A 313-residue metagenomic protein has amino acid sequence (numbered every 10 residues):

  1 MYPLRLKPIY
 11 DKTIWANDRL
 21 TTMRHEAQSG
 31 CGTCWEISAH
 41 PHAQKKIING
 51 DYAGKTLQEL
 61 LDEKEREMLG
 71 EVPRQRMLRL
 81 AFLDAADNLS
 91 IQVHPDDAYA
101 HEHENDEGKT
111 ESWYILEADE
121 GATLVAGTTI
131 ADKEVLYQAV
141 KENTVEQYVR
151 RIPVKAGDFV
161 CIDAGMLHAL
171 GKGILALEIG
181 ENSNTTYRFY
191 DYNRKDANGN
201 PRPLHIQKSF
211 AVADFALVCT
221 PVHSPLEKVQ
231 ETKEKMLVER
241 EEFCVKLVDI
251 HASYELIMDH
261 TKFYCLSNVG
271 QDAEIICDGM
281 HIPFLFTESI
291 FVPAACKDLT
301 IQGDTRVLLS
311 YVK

Functional and structural regions predicted by a protein language model:
M1-A131, D191-T220, V245: Transition-metal
Q75, L83-N88, D97, A118-G121 (+3 more regions): Ligand-binding loop in jelly-roll beta-barrel domains
L80-A81, L89, E111-Y114, R151-I152 (+2 more regions): His/acidic/aromatic-lined binding-pocket segments of jelly-roll/cupin-type domains and related regulatory beta-sandwich
D96, D163-G165, G173, H251-S253 (+5 more regions): Tight coil/turn sites that cap or link beta-strands
T129-E142, T261-G270: Short, basic/aromatic beta-hairpin or loop at an interaction surface
K141-Y148, F159-C161, L167-V218: An exposed, glycine/acidic-rich loop-and-rim segment of catalytic or binding clefts
V149-C161, L175, C277-C296: Short acidic-glycine-tyrosine-enriched beta hairpin
S224-I282, F286-E288: Acidic/His-leaning functional-site neighborhoods
